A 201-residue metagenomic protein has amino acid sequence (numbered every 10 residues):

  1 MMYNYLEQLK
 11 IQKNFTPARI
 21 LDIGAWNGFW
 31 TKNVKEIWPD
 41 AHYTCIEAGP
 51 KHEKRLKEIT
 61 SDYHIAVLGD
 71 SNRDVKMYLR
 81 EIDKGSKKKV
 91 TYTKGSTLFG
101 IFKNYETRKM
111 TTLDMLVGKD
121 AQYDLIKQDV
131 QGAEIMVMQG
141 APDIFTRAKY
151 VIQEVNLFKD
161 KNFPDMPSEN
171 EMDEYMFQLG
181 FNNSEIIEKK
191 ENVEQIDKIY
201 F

Functional and structural regions predicted by a protein language model:
M1-F201: Phosphate/nucleotide-binding beta-alpha loop and adjacent structural elements of enzyme active sites
